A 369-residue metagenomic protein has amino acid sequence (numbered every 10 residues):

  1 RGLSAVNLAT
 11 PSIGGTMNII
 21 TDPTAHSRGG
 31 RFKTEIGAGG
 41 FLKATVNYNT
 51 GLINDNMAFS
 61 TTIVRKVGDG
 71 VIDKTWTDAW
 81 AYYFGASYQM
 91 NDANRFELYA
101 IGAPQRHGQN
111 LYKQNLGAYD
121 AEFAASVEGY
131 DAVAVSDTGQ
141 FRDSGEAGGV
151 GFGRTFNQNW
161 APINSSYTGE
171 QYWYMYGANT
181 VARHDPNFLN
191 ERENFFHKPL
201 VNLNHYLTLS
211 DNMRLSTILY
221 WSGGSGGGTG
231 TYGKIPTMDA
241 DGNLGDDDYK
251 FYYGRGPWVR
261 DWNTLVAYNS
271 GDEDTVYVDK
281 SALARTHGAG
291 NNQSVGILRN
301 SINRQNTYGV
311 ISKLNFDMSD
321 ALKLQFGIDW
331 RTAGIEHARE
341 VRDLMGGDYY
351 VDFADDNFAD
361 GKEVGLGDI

Functional and structural regions predicted by a protein language model:
G2, I20, K33-G39, T62-K66 (+3 more regions): Outer-membrane beta-barrel pore domains and translocons
L8, T24-G29, I53-N56, D92-A93 (+2 more regions): Short loop/turn motifs that connect adjacent beta-strands in outer-membrane beta-barrel proteins
A9-K33, A44-T50: N-terminal periplasmic accessory domains that precede and gate Gram-negative outer-membrane beta-barrel machines
G29, I36-V67, I72-N110, G117-I163 (+2 more regions): Transmembrane beta-barrel wall of Gram-negative outer-membrane proteins
E35-K43, K66-N91, N110, W173-Y206 (+3 more regions): Outer-membrane beta-barrel proteins
K43, G68-K74, Q105-L111, A121-E122 (+4 more regions): Outer-membrane beta-barrel proteins
P104-H184, N263-Q293, D355-I369: Surface-exposed loop/interface segments of Gram-negative outer-membrane beta-barrel transport/assembly proteins
H197-G227, G233, M238-I369: Face-selective signature of the C-terminal outer-membrane beta-barrel domain
